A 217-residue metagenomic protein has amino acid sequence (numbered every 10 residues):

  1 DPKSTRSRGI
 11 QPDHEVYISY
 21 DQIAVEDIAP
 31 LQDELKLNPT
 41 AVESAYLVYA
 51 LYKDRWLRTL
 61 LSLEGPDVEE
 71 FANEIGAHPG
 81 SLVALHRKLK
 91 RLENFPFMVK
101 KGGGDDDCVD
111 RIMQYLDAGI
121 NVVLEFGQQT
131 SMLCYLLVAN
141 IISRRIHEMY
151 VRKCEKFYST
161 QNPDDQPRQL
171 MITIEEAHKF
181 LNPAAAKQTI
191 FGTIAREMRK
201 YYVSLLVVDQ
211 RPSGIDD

Functional and structural regions predicted by a protein language model:
D1-R196, K200: P-loop NTPase motor domains
T193-D217: Conserved ATP-driven motor cores of ASCE-family P-loop NTPases powering translocation/secretion/packaging/pilus
